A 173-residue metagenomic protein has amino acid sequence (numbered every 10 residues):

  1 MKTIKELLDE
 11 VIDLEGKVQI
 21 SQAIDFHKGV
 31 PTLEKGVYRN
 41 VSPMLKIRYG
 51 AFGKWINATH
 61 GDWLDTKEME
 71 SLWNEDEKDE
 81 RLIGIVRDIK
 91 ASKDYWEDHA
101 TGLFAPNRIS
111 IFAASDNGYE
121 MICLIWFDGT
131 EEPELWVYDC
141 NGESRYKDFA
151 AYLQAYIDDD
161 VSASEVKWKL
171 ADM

Functional and structural regions predicted by a protein language model:
M1-N117: A surface-exposed partner-binding patch
L72-W73, I122, L153: Generic hydrophobic, helix-prone segments enriched in Leu/Val/Ile
I109-S110, I122, L135: A broad, low-specificity signal marking well-ordered, structured residues that form hydrophobic/aromatic
S115, F127, D139: Acidic surface patches and DE-rich sequence motifs
D116-Y119, G142: Glycine-centered tight beta-turn/hairpin loop motif at sheet-sheet or coil-to-beta transitions
E120-F127: Short, surface-exposed beta-strand/loop micro-motifs that present aromatic residues
T130-C140: Intrinsically disordered, low-complexity regulatory segments enriched in Ser/Thr/Pro and charged residues
D139, E143-M173: Acidic, proline/glycine-rich low-complexity IDRs
